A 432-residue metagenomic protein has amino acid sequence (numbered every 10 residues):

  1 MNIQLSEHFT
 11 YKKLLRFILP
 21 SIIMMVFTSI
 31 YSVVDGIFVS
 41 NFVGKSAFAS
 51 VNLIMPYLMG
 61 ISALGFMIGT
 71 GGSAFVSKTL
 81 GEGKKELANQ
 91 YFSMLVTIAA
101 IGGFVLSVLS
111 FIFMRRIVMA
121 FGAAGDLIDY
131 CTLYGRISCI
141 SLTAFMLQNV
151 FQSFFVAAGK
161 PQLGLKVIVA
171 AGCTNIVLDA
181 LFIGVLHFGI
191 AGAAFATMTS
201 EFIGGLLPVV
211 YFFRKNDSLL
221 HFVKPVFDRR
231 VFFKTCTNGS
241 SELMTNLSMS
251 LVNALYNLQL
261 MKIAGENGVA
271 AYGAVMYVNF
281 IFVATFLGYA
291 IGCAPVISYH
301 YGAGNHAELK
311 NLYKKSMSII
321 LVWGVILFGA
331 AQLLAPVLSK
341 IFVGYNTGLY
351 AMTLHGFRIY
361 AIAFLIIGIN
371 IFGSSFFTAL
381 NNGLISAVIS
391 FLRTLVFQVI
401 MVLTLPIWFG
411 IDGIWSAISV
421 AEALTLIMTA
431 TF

Functional and structural regions predicted by a protein language model:
M1-I18, V76-T143, V185-S240, I297-A363 (+1 more regions): Short alpha-helical transmembrane segments in multi-pass integral membrane proteins
S6-V43, P56-G71, F75, T79 (+6 more regions): N-terminal transmembrane alpha-helices
R16-D35, I137, A171, S200-G204 (+3 more regions): Transmembrane helical elements of multi-pass membrane transporters/channels
I30-F48, V118-G125, L181-F188, S250-I281 (+3 more regions): Helix-terminus/linker motif at the lipid-water interface of multi-pass membrane proteins
G36, K45-F48, K85, M114 (+6 more regions): Membrane-helix interface/capping residues of multi-pass secondary transporters
F48-V108, F145-G164, A271-A335, I367-I389: Small-residue-rich hydrophobic transmembrane alpha-helices
G69, I137-V156, V167-N175, A193-L206 (+5 more regions): Short runs within selected transmembrane alpha-helices of multi-pass transporters and secretion channels
S110, S153, D179, I183 (+7 more regions): Structural signal for membrane-spanning alpha-helices in multi-pass inner-membrane proteins, emphasizing helix cores
